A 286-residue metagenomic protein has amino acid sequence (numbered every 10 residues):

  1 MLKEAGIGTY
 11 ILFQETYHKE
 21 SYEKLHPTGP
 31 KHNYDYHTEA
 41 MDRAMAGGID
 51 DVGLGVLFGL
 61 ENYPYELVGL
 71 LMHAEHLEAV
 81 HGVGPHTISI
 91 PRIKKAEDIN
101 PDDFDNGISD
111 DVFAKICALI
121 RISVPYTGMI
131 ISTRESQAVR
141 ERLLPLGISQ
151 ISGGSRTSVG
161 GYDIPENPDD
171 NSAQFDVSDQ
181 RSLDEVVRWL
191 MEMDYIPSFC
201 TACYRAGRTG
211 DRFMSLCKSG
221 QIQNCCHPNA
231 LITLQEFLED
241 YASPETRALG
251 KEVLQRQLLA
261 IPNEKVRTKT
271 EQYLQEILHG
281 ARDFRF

Functional and structural regions predicted by a protein language model:
L2-E4, Y17-G29, N33-G47: Solenoidal tandem-repeat scaffolds enriched in leucines and small polar residues
L2-G6, L25-G29, E66-L70, P145-L146 (+2 more regions): Short low-complexity, flexible loop/linker segments enriched in glycine and/or proline with clustered acidic
G8-T9, Q14, D35-I99, S109-A138 (+3 more regions): Conserved C-terminal portion of the radical SAM core fold that forms the substrate/S-adenosylmethionine-binding
H18-Y22, A96-E97, C117-R121, D163-N167 (+1 more regions): A short alpha-helix capping/helix-coil boundary motif
K19, S136-Q137, L183: Alpha-helix N-cap/helix-start and coil->helix boundary motif
Y22-Y34, N100-S109, D169-D176: Glycine-rich tight-turn/loop motif centered on a GG-T
H32, N62, R181: Residue-level signal for the nucleotide or nucleotide-sugar donor/cofactor binding architecture
E141-S149, S155-F286: Radical SAM enzyme core and accessory elements
